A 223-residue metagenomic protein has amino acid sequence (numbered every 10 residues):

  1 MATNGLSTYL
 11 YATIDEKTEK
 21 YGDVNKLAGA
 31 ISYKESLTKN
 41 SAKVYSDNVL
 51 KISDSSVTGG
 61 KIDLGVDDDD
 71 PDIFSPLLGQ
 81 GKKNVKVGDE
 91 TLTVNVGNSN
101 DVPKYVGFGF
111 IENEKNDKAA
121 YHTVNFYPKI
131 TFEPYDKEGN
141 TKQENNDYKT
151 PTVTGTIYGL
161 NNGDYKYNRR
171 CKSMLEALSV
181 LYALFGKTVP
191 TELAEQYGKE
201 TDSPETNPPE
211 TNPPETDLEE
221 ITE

Functional and structural regions predicted by a protein language model:
M1-L78, K129-T150: Solvent-exposed edge beta-strands and adjacent loop segments that serve as assembly or binding interfaces
A2, E220-E223: Hydrophobic membrane-targeting and insertion signals
T3, K20, L27, L77-G79 (+6 more regions): Intrinsically disordered, low-complexity segments enriched in small/polar residues
T8, N25, S32, K82-N84 (+5 more regions): Polar low-complexity intrinsically disordered regions enriched in Ser/Thr and small residues
D54-N125: Structured, beta-strand-rich domain cores that present glycine/charged loop surfaces used to bind extended ligands
G97-S99, L218-I221: An exposure/low-complexity boundary signal
I130-E210, E215-T216, T222: Mixed-charge, glycine-accented linear interaction segment located at domain edges/termini
